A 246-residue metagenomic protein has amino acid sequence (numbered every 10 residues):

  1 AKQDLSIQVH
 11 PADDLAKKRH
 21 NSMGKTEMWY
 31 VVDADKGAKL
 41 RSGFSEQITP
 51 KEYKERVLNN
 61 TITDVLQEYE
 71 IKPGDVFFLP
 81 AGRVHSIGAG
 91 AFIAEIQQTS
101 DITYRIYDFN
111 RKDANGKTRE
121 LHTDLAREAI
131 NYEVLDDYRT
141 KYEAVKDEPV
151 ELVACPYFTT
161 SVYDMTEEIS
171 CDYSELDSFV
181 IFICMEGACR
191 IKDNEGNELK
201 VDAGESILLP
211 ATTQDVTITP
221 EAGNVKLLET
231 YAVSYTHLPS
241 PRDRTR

Functional and structural regions predicted by a protein language model:
A1-P73, I87-A188, K192-N194, L199 (+1 more regions): Active-site region of the double-stranded beta-helix
I71-A89, V201-Q214: Conserved metal-binding segment of the jelly-roll/cupin
V84, A188-R190, D215, N224: Structural motif
E198-S234: C-terminal structured interaction module
T236-D243: Conserved small/polar residues in nucleotide/adenosyl-binding loops
R246: Gly/Pro- and small hydrophobic-enriched strand-loop and loop-to-helix capping segments that sit at the rims
